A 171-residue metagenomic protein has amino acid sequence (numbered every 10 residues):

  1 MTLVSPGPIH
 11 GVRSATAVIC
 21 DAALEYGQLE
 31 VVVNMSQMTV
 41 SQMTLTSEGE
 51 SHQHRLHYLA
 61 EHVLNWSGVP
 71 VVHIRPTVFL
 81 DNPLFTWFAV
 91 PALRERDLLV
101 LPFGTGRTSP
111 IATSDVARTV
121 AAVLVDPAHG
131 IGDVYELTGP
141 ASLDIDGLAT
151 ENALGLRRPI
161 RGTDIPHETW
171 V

Functional and structural regions predicted by a protein language model:
S5-G11, A22-V31, M38-R161, I165 (+1 more regions): Oxidoreductase cofactor-interface core, primarily capturing Rossmann-like NAD(P)-dependent enzymes
